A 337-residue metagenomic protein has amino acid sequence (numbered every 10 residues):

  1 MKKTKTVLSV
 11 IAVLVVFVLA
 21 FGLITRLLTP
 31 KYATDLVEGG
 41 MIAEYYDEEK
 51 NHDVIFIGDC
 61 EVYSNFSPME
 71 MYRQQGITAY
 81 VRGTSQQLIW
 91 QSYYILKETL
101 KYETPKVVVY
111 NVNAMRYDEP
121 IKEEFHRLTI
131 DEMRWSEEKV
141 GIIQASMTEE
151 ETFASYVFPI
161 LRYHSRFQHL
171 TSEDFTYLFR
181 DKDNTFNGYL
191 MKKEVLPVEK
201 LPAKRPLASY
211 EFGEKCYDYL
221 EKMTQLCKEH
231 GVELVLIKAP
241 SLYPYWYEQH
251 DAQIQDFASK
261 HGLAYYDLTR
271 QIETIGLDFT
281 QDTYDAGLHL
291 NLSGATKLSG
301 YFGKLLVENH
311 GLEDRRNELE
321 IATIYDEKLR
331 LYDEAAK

Functional and structural regions predicted by a protein language model:
K5-R26: Hydrophobic membrane-insertion alpha-helices, especially the h-region of bacterial N-terminal signal peptides
L27-K50: Alpha-helical transmembrane signal-anchor/signal-peptide segments
E38-I42, S64-N65, Y94-E98, Y217-M223 (+1 more regions): Alpha-helical scaffolding within the catalytic cores of extracellular/periplasmic polymer-degrading hydrolases
I57, E61-Q144: Membrane-embedded segments
A79-S85, A208, F212, G287: Acidic/histidine-rich helix-loop elements that form or flank divalent-metal/phosphate-binding sites at the catalytic
V107-E119, L178-T274: Conserved, well-ordered alpha-helix/loop/beta-strand core segments that scaffold catalytic motifs
F125-H230, R316-K337: Secreted/periplasmic serine-hydrolase-like ester/acetyl group-modifying domain
E248-I324, L331-K337: C-terminal regions of proteins
